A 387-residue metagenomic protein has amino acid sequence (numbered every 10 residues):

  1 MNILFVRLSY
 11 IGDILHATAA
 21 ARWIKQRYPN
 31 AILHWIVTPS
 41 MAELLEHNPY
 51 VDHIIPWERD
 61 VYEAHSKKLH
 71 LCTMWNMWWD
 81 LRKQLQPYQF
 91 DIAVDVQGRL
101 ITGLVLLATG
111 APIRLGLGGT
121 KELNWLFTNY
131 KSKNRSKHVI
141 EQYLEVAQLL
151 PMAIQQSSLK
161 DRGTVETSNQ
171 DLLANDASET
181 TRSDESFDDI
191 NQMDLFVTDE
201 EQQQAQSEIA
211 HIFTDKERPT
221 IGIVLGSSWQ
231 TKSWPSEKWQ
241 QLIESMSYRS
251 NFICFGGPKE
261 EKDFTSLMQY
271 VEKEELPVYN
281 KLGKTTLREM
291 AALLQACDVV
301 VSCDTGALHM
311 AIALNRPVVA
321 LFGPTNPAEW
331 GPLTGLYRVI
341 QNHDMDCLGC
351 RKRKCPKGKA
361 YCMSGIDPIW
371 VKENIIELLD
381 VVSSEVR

Functional and structural regions predicted by a protein language model:
M1-R387: Catalytic machinery of carbohydrate-active enzymes, primarily nucleotide-sugar-dependent glycosyltransferases
